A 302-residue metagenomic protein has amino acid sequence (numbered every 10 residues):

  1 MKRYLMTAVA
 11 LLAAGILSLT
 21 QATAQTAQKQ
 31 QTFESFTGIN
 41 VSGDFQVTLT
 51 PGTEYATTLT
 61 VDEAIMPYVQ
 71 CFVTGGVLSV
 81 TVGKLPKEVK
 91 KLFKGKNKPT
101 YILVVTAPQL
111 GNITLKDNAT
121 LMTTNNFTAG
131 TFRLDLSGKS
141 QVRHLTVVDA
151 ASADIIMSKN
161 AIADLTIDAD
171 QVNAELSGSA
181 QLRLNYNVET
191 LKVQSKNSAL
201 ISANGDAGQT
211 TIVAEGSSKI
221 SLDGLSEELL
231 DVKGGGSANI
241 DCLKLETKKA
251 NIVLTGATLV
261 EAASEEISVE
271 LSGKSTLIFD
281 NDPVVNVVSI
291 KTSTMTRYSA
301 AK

Functional and structural regions predicted by a protein language model:
M1-V9: Bacterial N-terminal signal peptides that target proteins for export
Y4, A22-S158, I162-E175, R183-N185 (+2 more regions): Acidic (Asp/Glu) and glycine-rich low-complexity loops/linkers that are typically intrinsically disordered
T7, A14-A22: C-terminal segment of classical bacterial N-terminal signal peptides
V9-A14, Q28, A119, A161 (+2 more regions): Short, functionally important structural connectors and interaction interfaces within domains
A13-A14, E54, G208, V284: Single-residue recognition of alpha-helix boundary sites
G43, C71, I113, G178 (+3 more regions): A residue-level signal for conserved active-site and pocket-lining positions in enzyme catalytic cores
L165-I167, L182-K302: Short, surface-exposed interaction patches in beta-rich subdomains that mediate adhesion/assembly near membranes
